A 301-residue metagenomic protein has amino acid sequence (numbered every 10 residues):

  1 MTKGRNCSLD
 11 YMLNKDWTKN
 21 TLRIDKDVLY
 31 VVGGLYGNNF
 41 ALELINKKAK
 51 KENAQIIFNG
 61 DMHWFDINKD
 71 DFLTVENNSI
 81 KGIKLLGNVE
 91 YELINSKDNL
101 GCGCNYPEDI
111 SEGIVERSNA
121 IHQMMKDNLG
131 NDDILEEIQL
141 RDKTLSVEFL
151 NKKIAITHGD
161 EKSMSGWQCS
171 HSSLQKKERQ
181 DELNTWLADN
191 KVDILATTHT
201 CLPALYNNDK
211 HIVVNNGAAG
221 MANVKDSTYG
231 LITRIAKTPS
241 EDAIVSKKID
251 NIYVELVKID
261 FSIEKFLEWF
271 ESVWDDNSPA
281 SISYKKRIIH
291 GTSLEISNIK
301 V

Functional and structural regions predicted by a protein language model:
M1-V75: N-terminal active-site segment of His-dependent metallophosphoesterases
T2-M12, W17, I24, Y206-V301: Acidic, His/Gly-rich catalytic cores of divalent-metal-dependent hydrolytic chemistry
L29-V31, I56-F58, K84-L85, A155 (+1 more regions): Residue-level marker for buried hydrophobic side chains located in beta-strands that build the well-ordered beta-sheet
G34, G60-D61, G87-N88, H158 (+2 more regions): Active-site glycine-centered loops adjacent to acidic/histidine catalytic or metal-binding residues that shape
L44, K48-L85, L202, I212-V213 (+3 more regions): Gly/lys/ser-thr-rich phosphate-binding loops in alpha/beta enzymes that coordinate phosphoanhydride or phosphate groups
K69, T74-L145, K177-T185: Active-site neighborhood of divalent metal-dependent phosphoester bond hydrolases
N95-L100, Q168-C169, S227, L267-W269: Short aromatic-enriched loop/helix-cap "lid" or pocket-rim segments at secondary-structure transitions that line
M124-I232, A236-L256, F261-I263: Acidic, His/Gly-enriched loop-helix segments that form or flank divalent-metal centers in metallo-dependent hydrolases
